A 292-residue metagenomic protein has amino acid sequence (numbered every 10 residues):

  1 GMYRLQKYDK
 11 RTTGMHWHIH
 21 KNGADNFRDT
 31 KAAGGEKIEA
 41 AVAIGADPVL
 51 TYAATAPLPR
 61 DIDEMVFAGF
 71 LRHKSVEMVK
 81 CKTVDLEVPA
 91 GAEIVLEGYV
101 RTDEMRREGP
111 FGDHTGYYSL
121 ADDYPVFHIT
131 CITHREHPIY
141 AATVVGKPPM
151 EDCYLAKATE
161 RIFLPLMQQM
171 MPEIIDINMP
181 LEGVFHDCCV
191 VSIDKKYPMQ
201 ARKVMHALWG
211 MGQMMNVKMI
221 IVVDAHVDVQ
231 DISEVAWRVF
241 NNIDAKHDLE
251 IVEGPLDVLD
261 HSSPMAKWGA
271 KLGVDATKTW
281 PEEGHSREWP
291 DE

Functional and structural regions predicted by a protein language model:
G1-A43: Internal mixed beta-strand/loop scaffold within catalytic domains of large alpha/beta enzymes
A46-E292: Charged, compositionally biased interaction regions
